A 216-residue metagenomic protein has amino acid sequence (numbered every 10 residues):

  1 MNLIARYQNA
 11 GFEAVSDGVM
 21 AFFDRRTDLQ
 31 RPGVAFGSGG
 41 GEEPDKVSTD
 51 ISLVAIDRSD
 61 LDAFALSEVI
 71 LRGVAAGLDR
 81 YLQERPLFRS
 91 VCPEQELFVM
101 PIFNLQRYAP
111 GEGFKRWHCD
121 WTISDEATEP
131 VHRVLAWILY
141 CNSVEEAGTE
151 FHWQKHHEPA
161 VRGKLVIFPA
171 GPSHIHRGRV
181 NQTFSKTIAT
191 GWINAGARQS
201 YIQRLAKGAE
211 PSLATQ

Functional and structural regions predicted by a protein language model:
M1-L165, S173-Q216: Fe(II)/2-oxoglutarate oxygenase catalytic core
